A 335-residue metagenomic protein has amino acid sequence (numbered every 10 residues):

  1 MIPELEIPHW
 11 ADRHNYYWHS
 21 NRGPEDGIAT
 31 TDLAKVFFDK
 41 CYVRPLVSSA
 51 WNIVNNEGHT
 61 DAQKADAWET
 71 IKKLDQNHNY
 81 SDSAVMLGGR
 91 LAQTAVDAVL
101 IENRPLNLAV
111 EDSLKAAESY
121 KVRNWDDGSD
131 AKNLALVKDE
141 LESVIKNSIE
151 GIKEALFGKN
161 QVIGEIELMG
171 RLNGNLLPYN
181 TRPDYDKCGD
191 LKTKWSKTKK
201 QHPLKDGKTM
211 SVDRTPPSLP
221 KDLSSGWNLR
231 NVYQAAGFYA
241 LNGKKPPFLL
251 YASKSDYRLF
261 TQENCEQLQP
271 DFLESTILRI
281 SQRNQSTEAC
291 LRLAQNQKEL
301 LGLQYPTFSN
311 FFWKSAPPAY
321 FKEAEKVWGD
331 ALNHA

Functional and structural regions predicted by a protein language model:
M1-R182: Metal-dependent nuclease catalytic cores that hydrolyze phosphodiester bonds in DNA/RNA, characterized by
G23-D26, N55-A65, E69-K72, K199-S225 (+2 more regions): Intrinsically disordered, low-complexity coil segments
Y42, D97-R104, T193-K197, Y239-G243: Hydrophobic/aromatic-lined pockets within catalytic cores
W68-D75, T193, K208-M210, S255-T261: Short acidic (Asp/Glu) and glycine-rich catalytic loops that position anionic groups and cofactors
A92, N231-N242: An active-site-proximal "capping" alpha-helix that borders the catalytic cofactor pocket
E154-G158, K187-D190, A240-P247: Secondary-structure boundary elements
I163, L168-Q234: Non-catalytic protein-protein interaction segments used by genome-maintenance enzymes to assemble and couple activities
G164, V212, W227-L229, A240-A335: Metal-dependent nuclease catalytic regions and adjoining charged, substrate-binding loops involved in nucleic-acid end
